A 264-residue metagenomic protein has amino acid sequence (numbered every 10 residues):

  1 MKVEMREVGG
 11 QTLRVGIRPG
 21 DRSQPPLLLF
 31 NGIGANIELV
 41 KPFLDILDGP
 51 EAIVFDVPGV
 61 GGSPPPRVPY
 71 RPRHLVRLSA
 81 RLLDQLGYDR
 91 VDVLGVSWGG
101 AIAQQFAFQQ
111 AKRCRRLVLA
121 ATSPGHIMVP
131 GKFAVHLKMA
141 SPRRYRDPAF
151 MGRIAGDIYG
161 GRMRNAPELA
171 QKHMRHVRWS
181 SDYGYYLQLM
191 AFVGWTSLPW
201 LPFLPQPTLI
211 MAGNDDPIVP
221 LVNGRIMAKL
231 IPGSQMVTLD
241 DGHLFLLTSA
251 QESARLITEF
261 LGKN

Functional and structural regions predicted by a protein language model:
Q11-G62: Conserved HGGG/HGGXW glycine-rich cap/lid loop of the alpha/beta-hydrolase fold
V54-L94: Active-site loop/oxyanion-hole signature of alpha/beta-hydrolase fold enzymes
G95, G99, A103: Gly/Ala-rich beta-loop-alpha elbow adjacent to hydrolase catalytic centers
Q104, F108, C114-R144: Flexible "cap/lid" loop of the alpha/beta hydrolase fold
M128, P148-W200: Conserved alpha/beta-hydrolase catalytic His-Asp/Glu region
L204, I210-A212, D216: Short beta-strand/loop motif that positions the catalytic acidic residue of the alpha/beta-hydrolase fold
P217-N223: Conserved alpha/beta-hydrolase "acid-adjacent" motif
G242-A254: Catalytic histidine-centered segment of alpha/beta-hydrolase-like enzymes
